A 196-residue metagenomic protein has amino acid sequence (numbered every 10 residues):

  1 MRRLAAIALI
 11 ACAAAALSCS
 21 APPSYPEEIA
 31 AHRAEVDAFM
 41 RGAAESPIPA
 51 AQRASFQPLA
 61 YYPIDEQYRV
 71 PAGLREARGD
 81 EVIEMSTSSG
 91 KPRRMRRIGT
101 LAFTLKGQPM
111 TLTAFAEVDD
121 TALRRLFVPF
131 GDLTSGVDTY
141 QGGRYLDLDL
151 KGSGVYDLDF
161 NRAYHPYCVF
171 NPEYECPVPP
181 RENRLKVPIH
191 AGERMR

Functional and structural regions predicted by a protein language model:
M1-L9: Bacterial N-terminal signal peptides that target proteins for export
A15-S18: C-terminal motif of bacterial Sec signal peptides marking the signal peptidase cleavage site
S20-P22: Bacterial signal peptide processing site
E28-T104: N-terminal secretory signal peptides
P71-G73, T104-K106, T113-F115, G131 (+4 more regions): A structural detector for beta-sheet-dominated domains
E76-G142: Mid-length scaffold segments of soluble, non-membrane domains
V128-Y164: Acidic, glycine-rich flexible loop segments
C168-R196: C-terminal partner/receptor-binding element of secreted or periplasmic proteins
